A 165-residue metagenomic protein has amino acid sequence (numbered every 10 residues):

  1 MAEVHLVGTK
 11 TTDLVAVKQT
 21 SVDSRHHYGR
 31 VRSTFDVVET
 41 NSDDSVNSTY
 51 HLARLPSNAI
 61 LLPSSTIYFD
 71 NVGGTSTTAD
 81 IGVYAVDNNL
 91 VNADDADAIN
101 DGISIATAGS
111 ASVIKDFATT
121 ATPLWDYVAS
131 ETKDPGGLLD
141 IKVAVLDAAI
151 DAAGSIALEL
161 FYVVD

Functional and structural regions predicted by a protein language model:
A2-D165: Surface-exposed, low-hydrophobicity beta-strand/loop segments enriched in small/polar/acidic residues
